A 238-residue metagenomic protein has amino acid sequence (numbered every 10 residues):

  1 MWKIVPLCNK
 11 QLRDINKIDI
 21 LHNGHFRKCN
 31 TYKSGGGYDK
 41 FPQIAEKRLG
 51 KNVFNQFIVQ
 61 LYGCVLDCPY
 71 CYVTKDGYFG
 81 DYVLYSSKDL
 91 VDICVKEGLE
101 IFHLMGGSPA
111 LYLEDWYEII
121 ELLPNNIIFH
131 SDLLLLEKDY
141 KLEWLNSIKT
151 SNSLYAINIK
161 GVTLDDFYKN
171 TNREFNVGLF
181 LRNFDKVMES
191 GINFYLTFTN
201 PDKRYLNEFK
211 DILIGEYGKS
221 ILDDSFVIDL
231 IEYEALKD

Functional and structural regions predicted by a protein language model:
M1-H22, R182-D238: Auxiliary Fe-S-binding modules of radical SAM enzymes
M1-V65, P69, V73-Y78: N-terminal [4Fe-4S]-dependent radical SAM core
R48-K51, D92-E97: Short, charge-rich binding segments
C64-V65, V162, P201: Short, solvent-exposed loop/turn segments at secondary-structure junctions
Y72, I120-N125, M188: Surface-exposed amphipathic alpha-helices with a cationic face
K75-Y85, E97-Y112, N125-K141, I148-F180 (+1 more regions): Core AdoMet radical
D89-I93, D115-I120, W144, N176-N183 (+1 more regions): A general structural detector for well-ordered alpha-helical segments in enzyme core domains, enriched
C94-V95, W144-N152, L213-G218: Acidic (Asp/Glu)-rich catalytic clusters
